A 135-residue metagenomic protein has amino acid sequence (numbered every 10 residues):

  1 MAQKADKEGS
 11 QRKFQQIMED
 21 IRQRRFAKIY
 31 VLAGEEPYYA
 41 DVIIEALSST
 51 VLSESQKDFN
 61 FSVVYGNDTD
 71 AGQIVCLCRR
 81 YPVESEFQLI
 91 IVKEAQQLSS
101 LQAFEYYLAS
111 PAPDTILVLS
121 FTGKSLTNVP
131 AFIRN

Functional and structural regions predicted by a protein language model:
A2-Q15, Q23, Y30, Y38-N135: Non-catalytic interfacial helical region
E35: P-loop (Walker A) phosphate-binding loop of NTP-binding proteins
